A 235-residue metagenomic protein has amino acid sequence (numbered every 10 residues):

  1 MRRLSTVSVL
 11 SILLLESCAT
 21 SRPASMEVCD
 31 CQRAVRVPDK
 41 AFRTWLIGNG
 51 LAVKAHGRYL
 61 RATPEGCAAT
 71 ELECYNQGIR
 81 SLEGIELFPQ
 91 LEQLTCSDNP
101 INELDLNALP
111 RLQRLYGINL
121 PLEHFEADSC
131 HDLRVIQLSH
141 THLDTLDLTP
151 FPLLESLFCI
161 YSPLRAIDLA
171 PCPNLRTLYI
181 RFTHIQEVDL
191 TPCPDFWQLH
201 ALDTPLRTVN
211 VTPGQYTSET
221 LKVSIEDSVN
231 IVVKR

Functional and structural regions predicted by a protein language model:
M1-E27: Bacterial Sec-dependent N-terminal signal peptides
S8, L14, R22, L143 (+2 more regions): Serine/threonine-rich, low-complexity intrinsically disordered segments
L13, A24-E27, R36, N102 (+4 more regions): Exposed, low-complexity/repetitive linear segments and helix-based recognition motifs, biased toward charged/polar
C18-Q93, P110, P194, R207-R235: N-terminal capping/linker segments that flank leucine-rich repeat
E71-G78, Q90-I101, R111, Y116-L122 (+8 more regions): Concave beta-strand-loop units of leucine-rich repeat
